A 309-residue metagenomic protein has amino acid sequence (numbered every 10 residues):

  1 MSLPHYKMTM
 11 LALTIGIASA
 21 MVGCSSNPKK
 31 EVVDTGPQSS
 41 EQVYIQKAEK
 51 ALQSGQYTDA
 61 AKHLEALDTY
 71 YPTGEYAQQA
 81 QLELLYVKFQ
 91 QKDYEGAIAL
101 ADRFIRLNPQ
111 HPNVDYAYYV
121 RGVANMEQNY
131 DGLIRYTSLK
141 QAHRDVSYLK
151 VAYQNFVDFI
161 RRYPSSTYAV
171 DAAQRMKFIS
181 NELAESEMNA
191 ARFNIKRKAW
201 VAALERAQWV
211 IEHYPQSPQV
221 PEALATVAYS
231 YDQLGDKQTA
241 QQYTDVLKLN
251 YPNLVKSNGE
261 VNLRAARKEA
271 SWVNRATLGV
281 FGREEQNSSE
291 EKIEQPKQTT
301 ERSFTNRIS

Functional and structural regions predicted by a protein language model:
S2-Y6, G23-S309: Acidic, polar-rich low-complexity tracts and alpha-helical solenoid repeat scaffolds
T9: Localized chelating/binding microdomains that coordinate divalent metal ions or stabilize phosphate-bearing
A12-A20: Bacterial N-terminal signal peptides
